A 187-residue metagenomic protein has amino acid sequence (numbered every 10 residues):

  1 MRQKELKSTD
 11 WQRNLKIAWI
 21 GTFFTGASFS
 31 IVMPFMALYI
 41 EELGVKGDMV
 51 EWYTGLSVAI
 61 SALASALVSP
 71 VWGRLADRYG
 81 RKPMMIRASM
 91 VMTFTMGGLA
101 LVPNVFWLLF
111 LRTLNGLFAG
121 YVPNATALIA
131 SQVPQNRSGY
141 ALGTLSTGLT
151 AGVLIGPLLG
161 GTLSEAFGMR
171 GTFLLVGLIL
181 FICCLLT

Functional and structural regions predicted by a protein language model:
W11-K46, V50-G55: Helix-loop boundary and gating motifs at the non-cytosolic
T22, V58, A62, L142-T150: Small-residue-rich transmembrane alpha-helices and their cytosolic helix-loop interfaces in multi-pass secondary
A62-P70, G120, V153-L154: Residue-level signature of mid-helix packing/kink "hotspots" within the transmembrane helices of 12-pass Major
L67-P103: Conserved MFS/SLC helix-loop-helix module at the cytosolic interface between two early adjacent transmembrane helices
T95, F106-L114: Paired small-residue
L111-L149: Cytoplasmic helix-loop-helix junction between adjacent transmembrane helices in 12-TM secondary transporters
L145-T187: Helix-loop-helix hairpin linking two adjacent transmembrane segments in secondary transporters
